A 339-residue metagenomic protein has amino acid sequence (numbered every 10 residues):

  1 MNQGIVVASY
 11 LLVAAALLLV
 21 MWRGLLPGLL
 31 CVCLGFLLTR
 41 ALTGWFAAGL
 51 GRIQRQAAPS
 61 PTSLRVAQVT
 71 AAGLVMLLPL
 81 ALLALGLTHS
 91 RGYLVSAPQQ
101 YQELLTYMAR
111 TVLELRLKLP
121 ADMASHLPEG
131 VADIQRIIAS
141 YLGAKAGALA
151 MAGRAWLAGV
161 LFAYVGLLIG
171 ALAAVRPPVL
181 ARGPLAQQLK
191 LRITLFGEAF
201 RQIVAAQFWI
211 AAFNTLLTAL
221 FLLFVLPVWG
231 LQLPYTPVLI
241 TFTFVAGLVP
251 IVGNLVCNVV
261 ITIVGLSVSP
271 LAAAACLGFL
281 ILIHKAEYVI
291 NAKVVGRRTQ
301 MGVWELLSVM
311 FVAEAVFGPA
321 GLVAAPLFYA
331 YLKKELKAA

Functional and structural regions predicted by a protein language model:
M1-T88, Y329-A339: Anchoring transmembrane alpha helix of integral membrane proteins
V6-C31, Q68-L85, Y141-V179, Q202-F213: Hydrophobic alpha-helical transmembrane segments
V6-Y10, L26-L30, V66-T70, W209-A212 (+6 more regions): Hydrophobic alpha-helical transmembrane segments
L19-P27, W229-L233, S267-A272, A313-L322: Transmembrane helix interruption/hinge and helix-loop junction motifs
A41-V66, R116, A174-R201, V294-R298: Membrane interface segments of multi-pass transport proteins and intramembrane proteases
L42, F46-A57, T70, L80-Y164: Juxtamembrane membrane-interface segments in integral membrane proteins
A155-V264, A273-A275: Alpha-helical transmembrane segments and their immediate interhelical loop/hinge regions in multi-pass membrane
A273, L277-A339: Hydrophobic alpha-helical transmembrane segments of membrane transport and translocation systems, primarily multi-pass
